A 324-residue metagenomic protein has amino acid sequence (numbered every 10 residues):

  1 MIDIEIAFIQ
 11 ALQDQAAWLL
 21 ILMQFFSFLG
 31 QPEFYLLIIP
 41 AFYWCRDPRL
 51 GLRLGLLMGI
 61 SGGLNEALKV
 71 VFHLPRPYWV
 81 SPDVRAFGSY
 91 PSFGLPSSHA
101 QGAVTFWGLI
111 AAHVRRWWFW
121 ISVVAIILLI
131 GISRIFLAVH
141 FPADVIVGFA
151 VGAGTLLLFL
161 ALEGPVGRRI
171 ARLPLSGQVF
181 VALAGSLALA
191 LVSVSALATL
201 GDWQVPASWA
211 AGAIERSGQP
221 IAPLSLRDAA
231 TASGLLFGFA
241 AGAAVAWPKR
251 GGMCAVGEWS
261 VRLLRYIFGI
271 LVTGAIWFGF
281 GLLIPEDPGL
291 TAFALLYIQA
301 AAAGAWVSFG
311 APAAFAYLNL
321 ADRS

Functional and structural regions predicted by a protein language model:
M1-L22: Short, strongly hydrophobic alpha-helical membrane anchors
D14-A17, A41, G238, A301 (+1 more regions): Long, hydrophobic alpha-helical transmembrane bundles and adjoining juxtamembrane helices/loops of multi-pass integral
M23, I38-I39, W44-C45, L52 (+3 more regions): Membrane-embedded catalytic cores of phosphoryl/pyrophosphoryl-handling enzymes
F26-L36: The first (N-terminal) embedded transmembrane alpha-helix
R53-P77: The feature marks cytosolic C-terminal regulatory regions of anion transporters and related permeases
V166, P248-R250, P312-S324: Membrane-interface capping segments at transmembrane-helix boundaries
G257-V261, P288-Y297: Interfacial loop-to-transmembrane junctions
F293-S308: Small-residue-rich transmembrane alpha-helices that serve as helix-helix interface/gating elements in multipass
